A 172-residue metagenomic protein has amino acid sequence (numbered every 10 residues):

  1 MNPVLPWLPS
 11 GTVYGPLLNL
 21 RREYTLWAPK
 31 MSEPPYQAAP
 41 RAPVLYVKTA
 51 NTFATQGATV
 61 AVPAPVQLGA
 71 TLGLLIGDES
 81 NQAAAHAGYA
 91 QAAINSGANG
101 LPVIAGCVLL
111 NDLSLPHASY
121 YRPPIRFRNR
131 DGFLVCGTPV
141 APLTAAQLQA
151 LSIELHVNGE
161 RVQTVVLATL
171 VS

Functional and structural regions predicted by a protein language model:
V4-S172: Glycine-enriched loop-and-adjacent helix/strand subsegments that border the catalytic/binding cleft of enzyme cores
